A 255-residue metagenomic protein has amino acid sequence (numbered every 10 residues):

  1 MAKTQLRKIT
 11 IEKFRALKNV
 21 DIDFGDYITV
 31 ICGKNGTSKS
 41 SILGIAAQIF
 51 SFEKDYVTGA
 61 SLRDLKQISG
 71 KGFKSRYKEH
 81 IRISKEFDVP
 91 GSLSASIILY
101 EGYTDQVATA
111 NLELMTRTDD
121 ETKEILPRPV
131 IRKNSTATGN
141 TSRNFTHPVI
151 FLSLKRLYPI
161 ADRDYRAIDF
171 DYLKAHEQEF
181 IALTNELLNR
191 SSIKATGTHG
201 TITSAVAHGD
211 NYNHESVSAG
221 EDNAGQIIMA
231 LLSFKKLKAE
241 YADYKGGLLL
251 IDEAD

Functional and structural regions predicted by a protein language model:
M1-I160, D171, H176: P-loop NTPase switch/coupling surface
T146-L248: Extended helical coiled-coil dimerization/tether regions that scaffold and oligomerize large DNA-maintenance assemblies
D252-A254: Walker B catalytic acidic pair
